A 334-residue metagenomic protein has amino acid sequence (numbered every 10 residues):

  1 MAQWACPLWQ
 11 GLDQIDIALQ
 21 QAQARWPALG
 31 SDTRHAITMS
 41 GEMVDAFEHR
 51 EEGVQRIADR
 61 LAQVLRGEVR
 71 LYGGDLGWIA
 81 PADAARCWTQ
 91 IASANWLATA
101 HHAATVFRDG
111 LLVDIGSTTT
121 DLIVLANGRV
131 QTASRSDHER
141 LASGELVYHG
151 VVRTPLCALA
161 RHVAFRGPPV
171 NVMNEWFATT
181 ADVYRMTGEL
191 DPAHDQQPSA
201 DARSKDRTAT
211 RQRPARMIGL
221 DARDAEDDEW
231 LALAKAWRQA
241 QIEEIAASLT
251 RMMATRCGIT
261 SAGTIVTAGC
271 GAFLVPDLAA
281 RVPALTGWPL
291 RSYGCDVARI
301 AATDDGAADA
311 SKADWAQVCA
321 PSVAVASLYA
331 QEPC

Functional and structural regions predicted by a protein language model:
A2-V113, I123-C334: Nucleotide/phosphate-binding catalytic cleft detector across ATP-hydrolyzing and phosphate-transferring enzymes
T118-L122: Glycine-rich anion/phosphate-binding loop at the beta-strand->alpha-helix junction
